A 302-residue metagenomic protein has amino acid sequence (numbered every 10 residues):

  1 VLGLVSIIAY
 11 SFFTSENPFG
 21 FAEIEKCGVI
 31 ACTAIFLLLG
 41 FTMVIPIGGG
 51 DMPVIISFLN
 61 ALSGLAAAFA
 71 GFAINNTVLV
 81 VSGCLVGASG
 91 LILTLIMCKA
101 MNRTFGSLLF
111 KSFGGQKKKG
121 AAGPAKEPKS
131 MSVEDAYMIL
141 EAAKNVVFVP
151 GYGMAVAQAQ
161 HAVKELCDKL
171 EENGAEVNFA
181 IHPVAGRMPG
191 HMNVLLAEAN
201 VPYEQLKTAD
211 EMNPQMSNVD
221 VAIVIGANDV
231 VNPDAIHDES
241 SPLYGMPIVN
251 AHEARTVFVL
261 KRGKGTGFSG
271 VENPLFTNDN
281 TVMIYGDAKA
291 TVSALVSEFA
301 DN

Functional and structural regions predicted by a protein language model:
V1-S6, F58-G71: Small-residue-rich segments of transmembrane alpha-helices in multi-pass membrane proteins, especially helix faces
V5, L37, S112-P124, P150 (+1 more regions): Gly-rich Lys/Arg/Thr-decorated short loops/hinges at beta-loop-alpha junctions or inter-strand turns that position
A22-I35: Structural signature of hydrophobic alpha-helical transmembrane segments
I30-C32, I74-S89: Loop-to-transmembrane alpha-helix initiation sites
L39-M52, T94-C98: C-terminal ends of transmembrane helices
P46-L65, N76-T77, L85, F105: Short, non-helical or kinked segments that cap or interrupt transmembrane helices
L85-A143: Membrane-interfacial segments at transmembrane helix termini in multi-pass membrane proteins
P124-N302: Structured cytosolic domains appended to multi-pass membrane proteins
